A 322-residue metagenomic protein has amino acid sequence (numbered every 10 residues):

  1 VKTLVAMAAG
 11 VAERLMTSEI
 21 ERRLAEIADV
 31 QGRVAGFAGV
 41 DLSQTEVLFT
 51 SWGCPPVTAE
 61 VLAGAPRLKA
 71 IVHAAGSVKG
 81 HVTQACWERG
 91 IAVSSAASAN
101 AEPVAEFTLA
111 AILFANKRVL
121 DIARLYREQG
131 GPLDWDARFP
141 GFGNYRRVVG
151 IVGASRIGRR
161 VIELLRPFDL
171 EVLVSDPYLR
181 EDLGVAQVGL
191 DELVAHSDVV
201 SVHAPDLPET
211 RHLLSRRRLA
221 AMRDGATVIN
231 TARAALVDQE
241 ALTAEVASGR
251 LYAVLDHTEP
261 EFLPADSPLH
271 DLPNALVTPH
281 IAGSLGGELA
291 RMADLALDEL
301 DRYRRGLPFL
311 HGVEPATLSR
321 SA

Functional and structural regions predicted by a protein language model:
V1-S94, A195, S215, A322: An N-terminal-biased, well-structured beta-alpha scaffold segment characteristic of Rossmann-like dinucleotide-binding
Q44, P56-V57, P177-P268: Rossmann-like adenosine-cofactor binding region
L48-T50, H73, S201-V202, N230 (+1 more regions): Redox-cofactor binding/interface segments in oxidoreductases and associated redox assembly factors
A65-K69, R89-I91, L170, D224-A226 (+1 more regions): A short helix->loop->beta-strand "cap" motif at the edges of active sites that frequently abuts
L68, Y145-V148, R216, G225: Phosphate-coordination loops involved in phosphoryl transfer and adenosine-cofactor binding
R89-I91, A96-V148, R160-E163, F309: Phosphate-binding beta-alpha-beta segment of Rossmann-like dinucleotide-binding domains, i.e., the NAD(P)
V93, G225-A322: Rossmann-like dinucleotide-binding domain for NAD(H)/NADP(H)
A154-S155: Glycine-rich Rossmann-fold phosphate-binding loop(s) that bind the pyrophosphate of adenine dinucleotide cofactors
